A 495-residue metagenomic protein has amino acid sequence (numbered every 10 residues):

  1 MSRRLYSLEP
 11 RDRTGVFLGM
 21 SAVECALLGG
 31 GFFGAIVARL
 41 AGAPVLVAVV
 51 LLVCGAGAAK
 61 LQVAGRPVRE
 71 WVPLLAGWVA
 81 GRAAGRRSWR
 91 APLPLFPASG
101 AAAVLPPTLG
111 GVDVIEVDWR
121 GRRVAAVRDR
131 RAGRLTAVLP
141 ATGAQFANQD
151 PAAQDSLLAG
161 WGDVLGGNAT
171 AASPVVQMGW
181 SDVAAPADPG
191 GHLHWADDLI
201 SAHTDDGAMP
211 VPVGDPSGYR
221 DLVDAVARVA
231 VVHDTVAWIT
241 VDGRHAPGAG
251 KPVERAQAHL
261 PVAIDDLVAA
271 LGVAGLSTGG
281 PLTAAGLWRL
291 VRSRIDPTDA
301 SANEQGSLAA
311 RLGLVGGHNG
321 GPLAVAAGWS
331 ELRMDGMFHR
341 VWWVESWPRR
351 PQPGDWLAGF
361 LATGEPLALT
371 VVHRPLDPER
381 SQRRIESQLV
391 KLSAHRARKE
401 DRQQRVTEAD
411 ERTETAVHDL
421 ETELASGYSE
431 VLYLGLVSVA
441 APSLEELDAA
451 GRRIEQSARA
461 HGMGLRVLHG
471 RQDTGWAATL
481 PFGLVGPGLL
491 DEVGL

Functional and structural regions predicted by a protein language model:
M1-G19, L46-L495: Extended, folded cores of ATP/NTP-driven motor/assembly subunits in large transport and secretion machines
V16-L28: Select subsegments of transmembrane alpha-helices in polytopic membrane proteins, especially boundary-proximal
E24-C25, R39, K60, E430: Functionally constrained cores in energy, signaling, and assembly domains
L27-V37, L52-G55: Hydrophobic, membrane-inserted alpha-helices
A35-A48: Membrane-interfacial hairpin junctions
